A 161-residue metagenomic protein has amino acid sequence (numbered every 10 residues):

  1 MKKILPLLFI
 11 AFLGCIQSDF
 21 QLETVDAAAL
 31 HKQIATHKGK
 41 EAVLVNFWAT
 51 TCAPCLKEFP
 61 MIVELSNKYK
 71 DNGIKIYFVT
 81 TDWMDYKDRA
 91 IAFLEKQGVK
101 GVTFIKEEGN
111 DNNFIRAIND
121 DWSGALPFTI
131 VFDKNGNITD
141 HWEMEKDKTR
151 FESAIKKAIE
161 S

Functional and structural regions predicted by a protein language model:
I4-L13: Sec-dependent N-terminal signal peptides
L22-V43: A short beta-strand-turn-helix
E41, F59-T80, E95: Conserved helix-turn-beta segment immediately C-terminal to the redox Cys motif in thioredoxin-like folds
E41-V43, F47-T51, W83, A125: Short pre-active-site segment immediately N-terminal to redox-active cysteine/selenocysteine motifs in thiol-based
F47-M61: Conserved redox-active cysteine motifs that mediate thiol-disulfide chemistry, especially di-cysteine Cys-X(1-2)-Cys
G73-K87, V99-G109: Thiol-based oxidoreductase modules, predominantly thioredoxin-like and allied folds used for disulfide exchange
F93-L126: Short, internal strand/loop/helix patches that form the active-site neighborhood or redox-interaction surface
A125-S161: Thiol-/selenol-based redox modules, centered on thioredoxin-like and closely related oxidoreductase domains
